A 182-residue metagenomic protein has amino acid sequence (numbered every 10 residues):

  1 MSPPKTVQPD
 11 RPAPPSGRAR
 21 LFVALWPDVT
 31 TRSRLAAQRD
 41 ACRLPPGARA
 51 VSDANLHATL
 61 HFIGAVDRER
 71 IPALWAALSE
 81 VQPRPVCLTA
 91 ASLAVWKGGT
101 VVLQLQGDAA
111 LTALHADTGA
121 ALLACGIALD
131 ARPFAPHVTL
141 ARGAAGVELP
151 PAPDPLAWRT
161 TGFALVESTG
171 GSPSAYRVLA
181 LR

Functional and structural regions predicted by a protein language model:
M1-R182: Histidine-dependent nucleotide/RNA phosphoesterase domain, centered on the 2H-phosphoesterase fold with its duplicated
